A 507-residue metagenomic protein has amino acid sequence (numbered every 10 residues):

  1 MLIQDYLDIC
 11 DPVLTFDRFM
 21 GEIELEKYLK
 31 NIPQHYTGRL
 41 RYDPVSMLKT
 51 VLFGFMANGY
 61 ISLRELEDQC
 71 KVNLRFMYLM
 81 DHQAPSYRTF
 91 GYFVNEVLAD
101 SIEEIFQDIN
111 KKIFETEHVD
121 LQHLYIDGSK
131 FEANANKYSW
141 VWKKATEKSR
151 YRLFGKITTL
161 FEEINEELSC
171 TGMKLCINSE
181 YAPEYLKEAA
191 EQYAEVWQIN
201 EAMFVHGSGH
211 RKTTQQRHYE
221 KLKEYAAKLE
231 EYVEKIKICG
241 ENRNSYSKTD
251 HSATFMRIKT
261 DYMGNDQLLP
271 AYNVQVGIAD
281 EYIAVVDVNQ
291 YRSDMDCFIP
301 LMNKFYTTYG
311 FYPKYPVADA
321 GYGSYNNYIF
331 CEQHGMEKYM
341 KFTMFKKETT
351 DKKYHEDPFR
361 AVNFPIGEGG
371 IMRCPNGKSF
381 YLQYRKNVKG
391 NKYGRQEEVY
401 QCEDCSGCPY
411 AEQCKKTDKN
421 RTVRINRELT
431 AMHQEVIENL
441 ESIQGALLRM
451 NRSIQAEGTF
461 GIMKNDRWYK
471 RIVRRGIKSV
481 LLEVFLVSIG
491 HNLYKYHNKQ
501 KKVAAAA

Functional and structural regions predicted by a protein language model:
M1-I9: Long, acidic, intrinsically disordered low-complexity segments
L2, S46-L52, T89: A general alpha-helix detector
I9-K49, F55, R427: Basic, short loop/linker segments at the boundary and entry of helix-turn-helix/winged-helix-like folds
R39, D81-H82: A Lys/Arg-rich helix-loop hairpin that forms a DNA/phosphate-binding surface
V51, G59-V72, Q83-A507: Anion-binding and metal-coordination hotspots
R75-D81: Secretory-pathway/luminal and periplasmic proteins that interact with or process carbohydrate-rich
